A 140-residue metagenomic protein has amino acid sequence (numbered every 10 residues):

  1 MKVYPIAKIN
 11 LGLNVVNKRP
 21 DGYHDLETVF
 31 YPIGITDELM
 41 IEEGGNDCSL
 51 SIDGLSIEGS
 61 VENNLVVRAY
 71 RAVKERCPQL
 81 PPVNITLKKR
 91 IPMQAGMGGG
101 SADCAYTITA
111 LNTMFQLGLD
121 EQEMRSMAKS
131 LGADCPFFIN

Functional and structural regions predicted by a protein language model:
M1-A95, T113, L117-Q122: ATP-binding N-lobe of GHMP and related small-molecule kinases
A72, A110, S126-S130: Generic structural signal for isolated residues within well-ordered alpha-helices
K88-F115, A133, F137: Glycine/serine-rich anion-binding loops at beta->alpha junctions that coordinate negatively charged ligand groups
L119-N140: Alpha/beta catalytic cores of group-transfer enzymes, especially the acyltransferase/condensing modules of polyketide
